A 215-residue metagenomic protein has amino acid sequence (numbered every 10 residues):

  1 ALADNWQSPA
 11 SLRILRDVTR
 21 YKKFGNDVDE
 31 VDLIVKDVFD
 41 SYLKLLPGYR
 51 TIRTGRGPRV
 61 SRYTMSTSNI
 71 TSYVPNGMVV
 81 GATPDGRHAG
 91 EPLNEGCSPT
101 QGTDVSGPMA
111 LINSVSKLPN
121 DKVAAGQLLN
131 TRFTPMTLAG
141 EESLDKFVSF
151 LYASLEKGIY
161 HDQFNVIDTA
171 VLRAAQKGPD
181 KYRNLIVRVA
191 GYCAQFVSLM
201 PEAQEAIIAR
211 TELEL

Functional and structural regions predicted by a protein language model:
A1-L215: Acidic, glycine-enriched catalytic cores built around paired aspartates
